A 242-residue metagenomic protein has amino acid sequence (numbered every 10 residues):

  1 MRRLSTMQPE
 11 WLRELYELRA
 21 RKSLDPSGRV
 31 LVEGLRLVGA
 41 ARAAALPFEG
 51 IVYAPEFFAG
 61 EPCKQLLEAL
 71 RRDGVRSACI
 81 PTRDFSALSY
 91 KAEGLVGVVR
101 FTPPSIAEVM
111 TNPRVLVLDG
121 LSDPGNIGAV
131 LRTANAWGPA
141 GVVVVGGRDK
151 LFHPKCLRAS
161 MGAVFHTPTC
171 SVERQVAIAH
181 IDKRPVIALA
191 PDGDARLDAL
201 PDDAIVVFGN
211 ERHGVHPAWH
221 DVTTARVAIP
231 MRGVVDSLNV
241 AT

Functional and structural regions predicted by a protein language model:
M1-P124: Arg/Lys-rich RNA-binding interfaces used to dock onto structured RNA substrates
L31-V32, I51-V52, V99, T169-C170 (+2 more regions): Short, hydrophobic beta-strand segments that form beta-sheet elements in well-ordered domains
R36, A43, A78, T102-P104 (+1 more regions): RNA substrate-binding interface of SAM-dependent RNA methyltransferases
E56-F58, T82-D84, G147-D149, V172-R174 (+2 more regions): Short, acidic/turn-prone active-site loops that include or flank metal/cofactor- and phosphate-binding residues
E61-C63, L88-S89, I178, D236-A241: Short, charged, surface-exposed secondary-structure boundary motifs
E68-A69, L95, A159-V164, A204-V206: Short, hinge-like loop/turn segments at secondary-structure boundaries
G97-V99, T133-W137, R148-F165, P217-T242: Structured adenosyl-cofactor binding patch, chiefly the S-adenosyl-L-methionine
I187-V234: Active-site/ligand-binding-proximal alpha/beta "capping" segment
